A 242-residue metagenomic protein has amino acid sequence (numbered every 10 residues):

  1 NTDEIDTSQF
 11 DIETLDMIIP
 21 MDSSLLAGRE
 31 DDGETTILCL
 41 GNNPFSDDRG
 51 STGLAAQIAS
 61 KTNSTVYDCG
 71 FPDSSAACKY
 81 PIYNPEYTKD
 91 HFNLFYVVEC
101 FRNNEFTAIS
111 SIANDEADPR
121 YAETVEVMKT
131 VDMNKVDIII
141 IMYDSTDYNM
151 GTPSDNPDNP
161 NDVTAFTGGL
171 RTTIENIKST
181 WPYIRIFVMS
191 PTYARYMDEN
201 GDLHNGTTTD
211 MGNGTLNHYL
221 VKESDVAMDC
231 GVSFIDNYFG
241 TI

Functional and structural regions predicted by a protein language model:
E4-D22: Non-catalytic propeptide/linker segments at domain boundaries
D22-R29: A short, basic/flexible loop-to-alpha-helix module at the beginning of a structural domain
D32-G33: Acidic, glycine-anchored loop motifs typical of Ca2+
T36, T65, Y183-R185: Residues at the starts of beta-strands that form the adenosine-phosphate
L38-C39, P44-N161: Conserved SGNH/GDSL esterase-like catalytic core that processes O-acyl groups on lipids and polysaccharides
S110-I242: Alpha-helical cap/lid subdomain in secreted, periplasmic, or secretory-pathway luminal O-acyl-processing enzymes
